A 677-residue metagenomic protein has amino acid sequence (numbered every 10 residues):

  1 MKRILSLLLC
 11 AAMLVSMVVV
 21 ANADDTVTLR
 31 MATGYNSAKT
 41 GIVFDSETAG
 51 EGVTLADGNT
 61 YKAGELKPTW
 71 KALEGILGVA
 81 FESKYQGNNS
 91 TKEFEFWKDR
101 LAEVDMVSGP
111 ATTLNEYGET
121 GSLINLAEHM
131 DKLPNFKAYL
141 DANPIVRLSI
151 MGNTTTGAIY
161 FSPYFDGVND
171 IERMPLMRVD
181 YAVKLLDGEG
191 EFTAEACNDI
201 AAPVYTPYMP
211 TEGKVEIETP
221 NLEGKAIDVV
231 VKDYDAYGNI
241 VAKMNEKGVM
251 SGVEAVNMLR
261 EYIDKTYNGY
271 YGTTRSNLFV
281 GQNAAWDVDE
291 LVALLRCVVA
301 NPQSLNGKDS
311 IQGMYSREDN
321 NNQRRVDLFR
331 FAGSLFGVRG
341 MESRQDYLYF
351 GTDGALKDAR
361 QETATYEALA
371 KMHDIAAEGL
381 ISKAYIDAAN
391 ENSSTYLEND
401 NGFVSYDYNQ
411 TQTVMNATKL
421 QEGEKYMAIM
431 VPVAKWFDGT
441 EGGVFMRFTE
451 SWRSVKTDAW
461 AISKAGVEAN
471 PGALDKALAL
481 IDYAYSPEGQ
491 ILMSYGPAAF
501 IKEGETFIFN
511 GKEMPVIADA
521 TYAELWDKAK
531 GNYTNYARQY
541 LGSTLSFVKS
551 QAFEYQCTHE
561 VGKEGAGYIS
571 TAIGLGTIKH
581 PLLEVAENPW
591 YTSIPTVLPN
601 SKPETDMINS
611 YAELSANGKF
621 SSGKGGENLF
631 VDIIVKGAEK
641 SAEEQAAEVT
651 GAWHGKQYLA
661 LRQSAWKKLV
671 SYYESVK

Functional and structural regions predicted by a protein language model:
N22-A158, Y164-M177, Y181-T274, D358 (+1 more regions): Conserved N-terminal structural module of periplasmic/extracytoplasmic solute-binding proteins
E116-D131, M415-R447: Ligand-binding "clamshell"
N125-A142, K184, G188-T193, C197 (+5 more regions): Short, solvent-exposed loop/beta-turn-alpha elements that line the ligand-binding surface or hinge of extracytoplasmic
S149-G167, Y208-S276, N283-A284, V288-T352 (+3 more regions): Extracytoplasmic/periplasmic solute-binding protein
P175-V179, V455-G472, L492: A bilobed periplasmic-binding-protein/Venus flytrap-type ligand-binding module shared by bacterial periplasmic
L348-A384: Glycine-centered hinge/linker elements that transmit conformational signals in sensory and ligand-binding systems
Y483, P487-I633: Conserved small-residue motifs centered on glycine
